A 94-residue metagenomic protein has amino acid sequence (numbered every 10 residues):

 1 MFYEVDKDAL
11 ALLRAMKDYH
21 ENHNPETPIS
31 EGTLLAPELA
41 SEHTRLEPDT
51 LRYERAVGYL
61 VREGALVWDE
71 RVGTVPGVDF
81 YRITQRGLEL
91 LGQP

Functional and structural regions predicted by a protein language model:
M1-P28: Short alpha-helical segments that sit at the start of domains
M1-V5, S41-E42, G92-P94: Short intrinsically disordered terminal tails
Y3, L46-E63, V78: Short amphipathic alpha-helical interaction segments
A11-A15, A56, L90: Charge-rich, solvent-exposed alpha-helical interaction surfaces
H23-T44: Short acidic, hydrophobic short linear motifs in intrinsically disordered regions
V61-V72: A short, conserved structural fragment
D79-P94: Short, amphipathic alpha-helical interaction segments positioned at domain boundaries
